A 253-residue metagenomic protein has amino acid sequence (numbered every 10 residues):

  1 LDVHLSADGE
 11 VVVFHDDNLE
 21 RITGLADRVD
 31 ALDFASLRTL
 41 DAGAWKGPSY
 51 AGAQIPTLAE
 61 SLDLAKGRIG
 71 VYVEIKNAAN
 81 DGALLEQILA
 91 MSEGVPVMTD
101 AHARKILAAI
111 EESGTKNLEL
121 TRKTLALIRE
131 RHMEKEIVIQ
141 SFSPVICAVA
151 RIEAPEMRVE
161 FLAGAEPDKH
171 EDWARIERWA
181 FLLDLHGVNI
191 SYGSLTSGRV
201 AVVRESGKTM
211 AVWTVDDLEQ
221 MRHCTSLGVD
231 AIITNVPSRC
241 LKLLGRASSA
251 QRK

Functional and structural regions predicted by a protein language model:
L1-H4, V73-E74, D230-I232, V236: Short acidic catalytic loops
L1-N18: GT-A fold catalytic core of metal-dependent nucleotide-sugar glycosyltransferases, centered on the diacidic
S6, T23, T57, T214 (+1 more regions): Ser/Thr-centric signal marking residues that sit in or immediately flank functional binding/regulatory motifs
S6-A7, A79, E119, V145-I146 (+3 more regions): Short alpha-helical
E10, T23, G82-A83, V149 (+3 more regions): Short glycine-/acidic-enriched loop or helix-start segments at secondary-structure transitions that form or flank
H15-E166, L183-Y192, R204-S206: Metal-dependent phosphodiesterase/phospholipase catalytic core, i.e., the His/Asp/Glu-rich active-site region
E160-K253: C-terminal active-site rim and adjoining tail of enzyme catalytic domains
